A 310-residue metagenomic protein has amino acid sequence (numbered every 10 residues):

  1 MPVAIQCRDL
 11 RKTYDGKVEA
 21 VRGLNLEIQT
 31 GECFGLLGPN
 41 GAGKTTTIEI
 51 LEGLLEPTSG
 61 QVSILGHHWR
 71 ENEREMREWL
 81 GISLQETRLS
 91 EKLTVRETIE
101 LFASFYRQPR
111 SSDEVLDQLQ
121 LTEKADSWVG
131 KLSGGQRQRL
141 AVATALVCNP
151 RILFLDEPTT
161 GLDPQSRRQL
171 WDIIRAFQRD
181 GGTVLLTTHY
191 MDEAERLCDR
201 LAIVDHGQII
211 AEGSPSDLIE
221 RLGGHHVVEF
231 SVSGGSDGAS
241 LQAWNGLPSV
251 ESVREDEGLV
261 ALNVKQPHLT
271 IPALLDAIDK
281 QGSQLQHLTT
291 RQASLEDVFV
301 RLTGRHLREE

Functional and structural regions predicted by a protein language model:
P2-C7, K12-A211: ABC transporter nucleotide-binding domains
Q61, T94, V227, Q284-H287: Residues at or immediately flanking beta-strands
G81, R107, E220-G224, G246-S249 (+2 more regions): A generic structural signal for secondary-structure junctions that act as hinges or helix/strand caps at the edges
D172-K265: ABC transporter nucleotide-binding domain
Q266-E310: C-terminal coupling/interaction segments
